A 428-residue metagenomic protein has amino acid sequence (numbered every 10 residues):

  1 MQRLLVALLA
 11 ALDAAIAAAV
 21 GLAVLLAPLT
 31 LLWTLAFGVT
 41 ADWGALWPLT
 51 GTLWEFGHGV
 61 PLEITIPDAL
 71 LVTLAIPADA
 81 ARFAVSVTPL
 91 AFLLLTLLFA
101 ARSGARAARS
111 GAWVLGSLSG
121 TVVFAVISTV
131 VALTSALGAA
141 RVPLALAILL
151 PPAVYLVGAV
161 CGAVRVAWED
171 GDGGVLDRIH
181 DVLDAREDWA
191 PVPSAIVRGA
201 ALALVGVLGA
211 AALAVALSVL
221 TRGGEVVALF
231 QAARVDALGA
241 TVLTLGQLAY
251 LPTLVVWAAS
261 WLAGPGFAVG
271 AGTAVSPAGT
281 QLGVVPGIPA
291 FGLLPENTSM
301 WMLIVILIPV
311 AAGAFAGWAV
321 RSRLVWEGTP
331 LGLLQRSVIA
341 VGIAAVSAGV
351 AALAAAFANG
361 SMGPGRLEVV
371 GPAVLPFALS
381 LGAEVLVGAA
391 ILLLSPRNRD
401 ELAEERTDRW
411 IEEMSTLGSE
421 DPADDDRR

Functional and structural regions predicted by a protein language model:
M1-L9, L97-S117, A132-A139, V157-G199 (+4 more regions): Cytoplasmic membrane-interface segments at the C-terminal ends of transmembrane helices
Q2-L35, V39-D42, A107-S117, T121 (+4 more regions): Alpha-helical transmembrane segments and their helix-start/interface "positive-inside/aromatic belt" motifs in integral
R3-F92, T134-S135, E225-I306, A356-R428: Long, glycine/tryptophan/cysteine-rich extracytoplasmic
G44-E55, S110-I127, V205-A212, L262-A274: Alpha-helical transmembrane segments of integral membrane proteins, especially early/N-terminal helices
T121-S128, T280-V285, I308-G317, V338-A356 (+1 more regions): Hydrophobic membrane-spanning alpha-helices of multi-pass integral membrane proteins
L144-C161, A249-Y250, M300-A311: Alpha-helical transmembrane segments
G206-G224: Alpha-helical transmembrane segments and their membrane-interface junctions in multi-pass membrane proteins
P286-A311, A316-E327, L331-G332: Hydrophobic alpha-helical transmembrane segments and adjacent short intramembrane/lumenal linkers of inner/organellar
